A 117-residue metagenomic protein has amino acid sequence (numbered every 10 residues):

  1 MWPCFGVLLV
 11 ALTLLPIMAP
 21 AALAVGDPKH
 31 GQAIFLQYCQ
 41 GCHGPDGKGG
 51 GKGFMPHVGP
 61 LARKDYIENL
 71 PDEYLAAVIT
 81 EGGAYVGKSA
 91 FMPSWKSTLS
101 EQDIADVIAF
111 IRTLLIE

Functional and structural regions predicted by a protein language model:
M1-P3: N-terminal secretory signal peptides that target proteins for export/translocation
G6-I17: Bacterial N-terminal signal peptides
P16-I34, G50: Electrostatic cytochrome c docking/interface patches
H30, I34, Y74, S94 (+1 more regions): Extracytoplasmic/secreted proteins, especially bacterial periplasmic and envelope-associated proteins
G31-D46, V107, I111: The canonical Cys-X-X-Cys-His
Q32, K48-A76: Gly/Gly-Pro-rich "capping" loops immediately C-terminal to redox-active cysteine motifs in periplasmic/lumenal
K48-G49, T113-E117: Inter-heme linker and motif-flanking segments adjacent to c-type heme-binding CXXCH motifs in c-type cytochromes
M55-P60, E81-L114: Axial heme c-ligation environment in periplasmic c-type cytochrome domains
